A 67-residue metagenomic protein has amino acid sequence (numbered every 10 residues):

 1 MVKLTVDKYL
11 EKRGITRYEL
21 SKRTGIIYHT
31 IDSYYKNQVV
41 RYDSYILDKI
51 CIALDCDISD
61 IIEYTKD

Functional and structural regions predicted by a protein language model:
M1-T16: A short, Lys/Arg-rich alpha-helix, primarily the initiator
Y9, R23, Y34, Y64: Residues in the recognition helix of alpha-helical DNA-binding motifs
L10, S21, C51: The alpha-helix within a helix-turn-helix
T16-S33: Short alpha-helical DNA-recognition segment
R17, S44-L47: Helix-turn-helix DNA-binding elements, focusing on the entry/boundary residues of the two helices that contact DNA
I46-C51, I61-I62: Hydrophobic micro-packing sites on short alpha-helices
D55-D67: Short C-terminal boundary/hinge segments that cap the last helix of small helical domains
